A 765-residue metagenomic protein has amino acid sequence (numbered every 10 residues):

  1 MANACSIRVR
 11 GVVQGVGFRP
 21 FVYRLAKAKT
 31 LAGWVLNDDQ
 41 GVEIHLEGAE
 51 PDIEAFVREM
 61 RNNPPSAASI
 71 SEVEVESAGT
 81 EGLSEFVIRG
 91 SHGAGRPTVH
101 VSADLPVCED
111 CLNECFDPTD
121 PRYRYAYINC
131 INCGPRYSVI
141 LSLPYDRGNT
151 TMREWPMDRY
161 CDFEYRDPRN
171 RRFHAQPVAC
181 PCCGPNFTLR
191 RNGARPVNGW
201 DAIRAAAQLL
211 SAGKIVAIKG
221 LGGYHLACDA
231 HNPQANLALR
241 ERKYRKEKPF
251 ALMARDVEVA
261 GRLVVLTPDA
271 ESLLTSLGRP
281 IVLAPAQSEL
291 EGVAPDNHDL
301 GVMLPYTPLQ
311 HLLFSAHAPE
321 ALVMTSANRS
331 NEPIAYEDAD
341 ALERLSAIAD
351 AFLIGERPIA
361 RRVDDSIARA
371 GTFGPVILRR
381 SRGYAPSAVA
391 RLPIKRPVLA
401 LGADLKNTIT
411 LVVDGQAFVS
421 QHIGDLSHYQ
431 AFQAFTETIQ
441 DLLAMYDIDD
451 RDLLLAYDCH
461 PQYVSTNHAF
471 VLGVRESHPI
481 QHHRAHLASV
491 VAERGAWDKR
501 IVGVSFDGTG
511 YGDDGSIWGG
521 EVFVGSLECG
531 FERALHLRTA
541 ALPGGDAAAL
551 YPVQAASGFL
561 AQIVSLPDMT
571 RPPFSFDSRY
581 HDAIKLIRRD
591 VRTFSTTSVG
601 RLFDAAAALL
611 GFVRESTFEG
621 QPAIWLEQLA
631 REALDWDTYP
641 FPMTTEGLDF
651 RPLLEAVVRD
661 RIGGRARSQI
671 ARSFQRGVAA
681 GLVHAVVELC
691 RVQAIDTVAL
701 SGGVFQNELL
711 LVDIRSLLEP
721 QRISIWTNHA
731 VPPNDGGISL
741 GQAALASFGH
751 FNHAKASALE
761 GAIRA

Functional and structural regions predicted by a protein language model:
M1-P177, P181-T188: Intrinsically disordered, low-complexity, mixed-charge
N63, A316-P393, V591, T596: Internal gly/pro-rich beta-alpha loop/helix module that stabilizes soluble enzyme cofactors or their anionic handles
S77, I215, G223-A286: A phosphate-binding glycine/aspartate-rich beta-alpha loop in the early core of alpha/beta enzymes
D162, F173, P177, G184-N186 (+5 more regions): A contiguous, well-structured pocket-lining segment that forms one wall/lid of small-molecule binding clefts in soluble
A217, D449-P461, A694-V704: Short glycine-rich phosphate-binding loop at a beta-alpha junction
G261-L266, L312, I334-A341, D365-S366 (+2 more regions): Conserved phosphate-binding catalytic cores of ATP/NTP-utilizing and phosphoryl-transfer enzymes
R475-H486, D696-S701, E708, I714-I738: Conserved phosphate-binding/catalytic loops in two-lobed NTP-binding clefts
H483-F506, G510-G512, P552-A561, W726-A765: Glycine-rich phosphate-binding/hydrolytic loop that grips phosphoryl groups
